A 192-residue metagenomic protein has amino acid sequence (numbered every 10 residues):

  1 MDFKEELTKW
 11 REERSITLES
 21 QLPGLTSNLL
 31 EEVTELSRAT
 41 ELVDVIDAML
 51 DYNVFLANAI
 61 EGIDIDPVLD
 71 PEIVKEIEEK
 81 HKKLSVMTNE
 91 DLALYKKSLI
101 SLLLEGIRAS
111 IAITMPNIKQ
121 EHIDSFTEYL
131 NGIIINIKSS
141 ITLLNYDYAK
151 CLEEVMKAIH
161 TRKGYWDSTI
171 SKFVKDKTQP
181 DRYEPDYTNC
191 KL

Functional and structural regions predicted by a protein language model:
M1-L192: Flexible "arm" and connector segments at domain edges
